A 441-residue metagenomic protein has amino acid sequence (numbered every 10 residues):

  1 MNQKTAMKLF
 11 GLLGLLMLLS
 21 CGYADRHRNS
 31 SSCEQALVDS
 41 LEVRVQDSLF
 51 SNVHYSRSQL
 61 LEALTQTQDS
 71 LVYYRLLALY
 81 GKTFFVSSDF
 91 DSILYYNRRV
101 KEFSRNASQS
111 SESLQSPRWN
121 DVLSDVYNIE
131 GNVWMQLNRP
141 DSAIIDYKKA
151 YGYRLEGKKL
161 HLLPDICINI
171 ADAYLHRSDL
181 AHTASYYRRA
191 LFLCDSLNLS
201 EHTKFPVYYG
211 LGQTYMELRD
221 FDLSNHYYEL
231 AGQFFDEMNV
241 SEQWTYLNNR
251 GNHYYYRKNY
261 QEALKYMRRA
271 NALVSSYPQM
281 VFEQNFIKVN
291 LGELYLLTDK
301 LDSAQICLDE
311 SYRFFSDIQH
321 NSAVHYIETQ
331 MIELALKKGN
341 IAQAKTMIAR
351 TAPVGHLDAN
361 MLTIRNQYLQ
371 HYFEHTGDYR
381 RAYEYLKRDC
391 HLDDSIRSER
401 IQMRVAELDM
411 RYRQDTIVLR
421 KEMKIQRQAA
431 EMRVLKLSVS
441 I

Functional and structural regions predicted by a protein language model:
C21-R98, N106-V122: N-terminal leader/linker segments that initiate helical-solenoid repeat arrays
S31, Q35, L71, L114-P117 (+7 more regions): Residue signature of alpha-solenoid helical repeat architecture, marking inter-repeat boundaries and helix-start
S31-V43, D47, S51-H54, D91-L94 (+3 more regions): Hydrophobic positions within repeat-based interaction scaffolds
L61-T65, R98-Q109, K149-L155, R188-S196 (+5 more regions): Amphipathic alpha-helical segments of tetratricopeptide repeats
A78-V86, D121-Q136, H161-H176, H202-E217 (+4 more regions): Conserved alpha-helical positions within TPR/SEL1-like repeat arrays
